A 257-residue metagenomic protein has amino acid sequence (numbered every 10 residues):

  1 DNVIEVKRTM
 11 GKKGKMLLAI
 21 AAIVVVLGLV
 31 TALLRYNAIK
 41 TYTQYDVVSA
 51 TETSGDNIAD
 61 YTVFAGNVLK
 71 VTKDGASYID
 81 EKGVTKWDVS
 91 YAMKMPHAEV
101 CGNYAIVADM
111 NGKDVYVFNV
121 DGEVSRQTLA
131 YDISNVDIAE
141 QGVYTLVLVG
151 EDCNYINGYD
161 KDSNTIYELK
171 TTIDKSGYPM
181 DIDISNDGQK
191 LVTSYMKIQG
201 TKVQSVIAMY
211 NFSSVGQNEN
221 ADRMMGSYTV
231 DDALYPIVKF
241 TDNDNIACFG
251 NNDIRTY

Functional and structural regions predicted by a protein language model:
D1-K15: N-terminal Lys/Arg-rich, disordered targeting/topogenic segments
L17-L34: Hydrophobic membrane-insertion alpha-helices, especially the h-region of bacterial N-terminal signal peptides
K40-S54, G83-S90, G122-L129, T165-T172 (+1 more regions): A short beta-strand motif characteristic of beta-propeller blades
S54-V63, A92-N103, Y131-G142, K175-I184 (+1 more regions): Repeated scaffold domains used in trafficking and secretory/extracellular systems, primarily beta-propellers
Y61-N111: Extracytoplasmic/periplasmic/luminal assembly and interaction segments in envelope/secretory/respiratory proteins
V68, A105, V143-T145, G188-L191 (+1 more regions): Hydrophobic beta-strand positions that form the internal "hydrophobic ladder" of WD40/Gbeta-like beta-propeller blades
G75-S77, K113-V117, D152-G158, Q199-N211 (+1 more regions): Structural motif
G200-Y257: Extracytoplasmic/luminal low-complexity segments enriched in Pro/Gly and acidic/polar residues that act as flexible
